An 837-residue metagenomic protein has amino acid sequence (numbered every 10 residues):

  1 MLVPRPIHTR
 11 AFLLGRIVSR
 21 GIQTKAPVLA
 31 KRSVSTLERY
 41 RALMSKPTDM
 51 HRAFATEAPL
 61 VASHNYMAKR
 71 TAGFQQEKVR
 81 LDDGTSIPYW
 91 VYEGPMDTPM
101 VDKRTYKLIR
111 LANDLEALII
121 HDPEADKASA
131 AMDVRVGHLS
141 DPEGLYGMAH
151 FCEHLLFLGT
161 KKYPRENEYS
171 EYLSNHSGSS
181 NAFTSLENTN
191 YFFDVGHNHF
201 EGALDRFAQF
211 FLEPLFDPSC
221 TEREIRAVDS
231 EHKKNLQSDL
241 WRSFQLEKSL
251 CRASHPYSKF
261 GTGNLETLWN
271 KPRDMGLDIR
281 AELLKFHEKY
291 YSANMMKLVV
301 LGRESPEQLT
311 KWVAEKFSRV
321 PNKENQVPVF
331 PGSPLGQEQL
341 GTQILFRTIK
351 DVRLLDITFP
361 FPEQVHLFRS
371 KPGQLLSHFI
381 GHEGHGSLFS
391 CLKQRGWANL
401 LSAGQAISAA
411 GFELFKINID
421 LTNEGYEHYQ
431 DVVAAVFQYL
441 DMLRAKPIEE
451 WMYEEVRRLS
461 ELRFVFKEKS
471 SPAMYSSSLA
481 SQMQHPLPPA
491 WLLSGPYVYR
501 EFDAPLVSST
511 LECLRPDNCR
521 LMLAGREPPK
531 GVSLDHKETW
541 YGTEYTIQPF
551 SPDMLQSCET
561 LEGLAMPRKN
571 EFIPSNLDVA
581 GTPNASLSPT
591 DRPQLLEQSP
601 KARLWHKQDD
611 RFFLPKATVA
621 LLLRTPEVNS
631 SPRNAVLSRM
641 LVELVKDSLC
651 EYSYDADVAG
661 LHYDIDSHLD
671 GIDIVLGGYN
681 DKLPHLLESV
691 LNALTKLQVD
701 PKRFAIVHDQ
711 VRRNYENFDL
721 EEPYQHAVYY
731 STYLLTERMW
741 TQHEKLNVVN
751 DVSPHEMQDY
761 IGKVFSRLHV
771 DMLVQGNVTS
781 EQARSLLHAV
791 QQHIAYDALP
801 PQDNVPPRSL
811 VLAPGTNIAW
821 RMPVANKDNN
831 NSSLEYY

Functional and structural regions predicted by a protein language model:
M1-A72: N-terminal mitochondrial targeting presequence
Y66, V79-D126, T582-L614: N- or domain-start disorder-to-order transition segments that initiate the globular core
S86-L108, Q245-K297, V329-P334, E363-V365 (+12 more regions): Histidine-acidic residue clusters that define the catalytic metal-binding segment of zinc metallopeptidase domains
D122, A131-D133, K233, S249 (+7 more regions): His/Glu-based metal-binding/catalytic segments typifying zinc-dependent metallopeptidases
E124, S129-G196, K259-N264, F379-L400 (+7 more regions): M16/MPP (pitrilysin/insulinase) zinc-metallopeptidase core fold and M16-derived inactive scaffolds
E171, N188, P214-K233, S305 (+5 more regions): Acidic/histidine-enriched alpha-helical segments
F415-E450, N680, L697: Extended amphipathic alpha-helical segments enriched in small hydrophobics
